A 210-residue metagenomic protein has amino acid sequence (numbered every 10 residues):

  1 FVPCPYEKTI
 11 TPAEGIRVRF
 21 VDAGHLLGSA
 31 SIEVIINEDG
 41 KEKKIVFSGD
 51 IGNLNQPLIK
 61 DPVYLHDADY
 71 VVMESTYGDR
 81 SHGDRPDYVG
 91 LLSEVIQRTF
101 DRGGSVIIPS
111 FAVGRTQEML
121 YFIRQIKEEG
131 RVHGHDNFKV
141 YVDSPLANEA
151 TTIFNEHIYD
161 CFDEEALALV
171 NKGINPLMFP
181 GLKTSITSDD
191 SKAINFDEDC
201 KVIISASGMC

Functional and structural regions predicted by a protein language model:
F1-E118, R124-H135: His/Asp/Glu-rich metal-coordinating catalytic cores of metallo-dependent phosphodiesterases/hydrolases acting on
V95-C210: Hard-cation-handling environments
